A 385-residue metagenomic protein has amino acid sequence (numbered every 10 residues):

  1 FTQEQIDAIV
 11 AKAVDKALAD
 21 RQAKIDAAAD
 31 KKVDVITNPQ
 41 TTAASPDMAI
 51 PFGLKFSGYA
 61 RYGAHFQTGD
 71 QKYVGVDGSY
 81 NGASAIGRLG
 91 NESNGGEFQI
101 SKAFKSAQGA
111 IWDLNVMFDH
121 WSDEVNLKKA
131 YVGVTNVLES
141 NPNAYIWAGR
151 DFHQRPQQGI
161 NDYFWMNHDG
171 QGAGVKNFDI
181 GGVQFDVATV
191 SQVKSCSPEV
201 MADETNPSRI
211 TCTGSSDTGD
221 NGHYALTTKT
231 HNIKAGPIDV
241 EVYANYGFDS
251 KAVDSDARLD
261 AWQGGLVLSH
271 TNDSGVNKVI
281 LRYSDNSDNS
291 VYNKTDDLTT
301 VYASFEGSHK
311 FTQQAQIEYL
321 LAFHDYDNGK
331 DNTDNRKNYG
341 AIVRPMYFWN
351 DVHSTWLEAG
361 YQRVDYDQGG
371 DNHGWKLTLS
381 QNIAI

Functional and structural regions predicted by a protein language model:
T2-P142, I146, F178, S308 (+2 more regions): Beta-barrel outer-membrane channel/assembly domains of diderm bacteria
A49-P51, L89-G95, D123-L127, F164-H168 (+6 more regions): Transmembrane beta-barrel outer-membrane domains
Y62-A64, K102-F104, F118-H120, N136 (+11 more regions): Short beta-strand segments enriched in hydrophobic/aromatic residues within well-folded beta-rich domains
G63-R88, V125-Y131, L138-G236, E241-Y243 (+1 more regions): Surface-exposed coil loops of outer-membrane beta-barrel proteins
E97, Y366-D367: Short Asp/Glu-rich motifs
L226, H231-Y366, G374-L377: Detector for outer-membrane/organellar transmembrane beta-barrel domains, recognizing the amphipathic beta-strand
G370-I385: Predominantly the C-terminal beta-signal and adjacent terminal strand-loop region of outer-membrane beta-barrel
